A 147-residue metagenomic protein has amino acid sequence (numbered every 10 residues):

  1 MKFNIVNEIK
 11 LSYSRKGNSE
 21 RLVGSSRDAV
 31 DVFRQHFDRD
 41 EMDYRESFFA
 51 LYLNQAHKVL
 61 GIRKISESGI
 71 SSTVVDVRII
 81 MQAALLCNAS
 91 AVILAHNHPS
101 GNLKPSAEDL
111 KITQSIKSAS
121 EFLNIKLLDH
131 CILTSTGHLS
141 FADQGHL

Functional and structural regions predicted by a protein language model:
M1-R15, D31, N54-A56, S71-L147: Active-site-proximal loop/helix of nucleotide/amide-processing enzymes and allied scaffolds
S19-R78, A83: Glycine-rich, small/polar surface segments that engage phosphate groups of diverse ligands
